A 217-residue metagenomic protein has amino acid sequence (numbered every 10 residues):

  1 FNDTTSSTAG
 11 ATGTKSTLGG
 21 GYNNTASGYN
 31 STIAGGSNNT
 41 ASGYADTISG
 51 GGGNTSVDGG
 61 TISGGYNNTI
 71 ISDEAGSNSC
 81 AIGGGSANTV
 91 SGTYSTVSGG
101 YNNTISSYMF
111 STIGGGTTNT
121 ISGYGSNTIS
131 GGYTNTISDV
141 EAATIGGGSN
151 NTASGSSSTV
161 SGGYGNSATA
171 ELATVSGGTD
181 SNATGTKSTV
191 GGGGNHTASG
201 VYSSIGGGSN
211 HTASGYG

Functional and structural regions predicted by a protein language model:
F1-G217: Periodic small-residue-enriched repeat registers in elongated scaffold domains
